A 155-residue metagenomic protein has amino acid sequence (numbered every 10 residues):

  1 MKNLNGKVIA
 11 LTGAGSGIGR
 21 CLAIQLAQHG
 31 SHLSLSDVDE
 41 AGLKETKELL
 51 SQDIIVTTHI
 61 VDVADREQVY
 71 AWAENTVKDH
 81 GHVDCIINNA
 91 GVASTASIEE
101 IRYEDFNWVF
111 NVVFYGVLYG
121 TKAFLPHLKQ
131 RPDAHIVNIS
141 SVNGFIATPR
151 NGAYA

Functional and structural regions predicted by a protein language model:
N3-L33: Canonical Rossmann dinucleotide-binding motif of NAD(H)/NADP(H)-dependent dehydrogenases/reductases, specifically
H29-E45: Conserved glycine-rich Rossmann-like NAD(P)H-binding loop of the short-chain dehydrogenase/reductase
E40-A41, I60-A71, Y103: The beta1-alpha1 cofactor-binding region of Rossmann-like NAD(H)/NADP(H)-dependent oxidoreductases
I54-I55, N75-I86, S94: A glycine-rich helix->loop->beta "capping" turn within Rossmann-like NAD(P)(H)-dependent oxidoreductase domains
S97-I98, R102-N107: Substrate-binding pocket helix/loop in short-chain dehydrogenase/reductase
T121-K122: A short, exposed helix-loop element centered on a Lys and neighboring polar residues
S141: Residue(s) in the substrate-gating loop at a strand-loop-helix junction that position the organic substrate next
